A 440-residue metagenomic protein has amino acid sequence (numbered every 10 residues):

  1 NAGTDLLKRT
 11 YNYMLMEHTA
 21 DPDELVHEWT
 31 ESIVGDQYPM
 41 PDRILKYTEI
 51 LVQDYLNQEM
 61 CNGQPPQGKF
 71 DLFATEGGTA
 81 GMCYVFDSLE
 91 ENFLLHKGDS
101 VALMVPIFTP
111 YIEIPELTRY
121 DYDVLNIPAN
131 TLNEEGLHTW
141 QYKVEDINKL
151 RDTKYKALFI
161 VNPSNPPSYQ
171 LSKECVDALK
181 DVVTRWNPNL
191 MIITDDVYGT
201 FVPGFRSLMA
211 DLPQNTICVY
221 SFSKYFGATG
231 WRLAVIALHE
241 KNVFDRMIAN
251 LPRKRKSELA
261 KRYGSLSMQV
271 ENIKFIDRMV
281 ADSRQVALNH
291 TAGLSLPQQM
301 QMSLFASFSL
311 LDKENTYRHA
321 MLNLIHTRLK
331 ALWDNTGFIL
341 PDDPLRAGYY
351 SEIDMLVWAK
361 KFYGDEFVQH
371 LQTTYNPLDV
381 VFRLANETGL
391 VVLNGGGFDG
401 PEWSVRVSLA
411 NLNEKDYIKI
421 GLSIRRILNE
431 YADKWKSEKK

Functional and structural regions predicted by a protein language model:
A2-R9, S32-M40, T131-Q141, P167-K173 (+3 more regions): Short, flexible/disordered intra-domain loops and linkers
G3-I44, N250-K313: Low-complexity, serine/threonine/proline-enriched polar segments
T4, M209-N272: Active-site PLP attachment segment
T10-N187, G199-P213, I217, L422 (+1 more regions): Conserved core of the PLP fold type I
R43-I50, D54, M60, P65-P66 (+3 more regions): PLP-dependent enzyme catalytic core of the Aspartate aminotransferase-like
L190, T216, L390: Short, conserved active-site loop motifs that form the nucleotide-linked donor/cofactor pocket
D195-D196: Walker B catalytic acidic pair
P297-W333, L340-Q369, F398: Conserved glycine-rich beta-strand-loop-beta hairpin in the small C-terminal domain of fold type I
